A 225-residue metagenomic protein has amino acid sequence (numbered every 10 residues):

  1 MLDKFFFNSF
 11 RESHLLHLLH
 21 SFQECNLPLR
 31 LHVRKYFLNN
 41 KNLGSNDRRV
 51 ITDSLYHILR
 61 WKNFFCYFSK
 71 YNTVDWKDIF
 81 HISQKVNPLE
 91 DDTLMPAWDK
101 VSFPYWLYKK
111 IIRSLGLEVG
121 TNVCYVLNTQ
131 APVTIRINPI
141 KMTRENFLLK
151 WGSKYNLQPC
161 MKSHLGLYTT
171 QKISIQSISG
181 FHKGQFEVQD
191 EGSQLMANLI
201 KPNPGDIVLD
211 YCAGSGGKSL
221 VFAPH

Functional and structural regions predicted by a protein language model:
M1-S177: Class I Rossmann-like S-adenosyl-L-methionine
E145-H225: Rossmann-like S-adenosyl-L-methionine
